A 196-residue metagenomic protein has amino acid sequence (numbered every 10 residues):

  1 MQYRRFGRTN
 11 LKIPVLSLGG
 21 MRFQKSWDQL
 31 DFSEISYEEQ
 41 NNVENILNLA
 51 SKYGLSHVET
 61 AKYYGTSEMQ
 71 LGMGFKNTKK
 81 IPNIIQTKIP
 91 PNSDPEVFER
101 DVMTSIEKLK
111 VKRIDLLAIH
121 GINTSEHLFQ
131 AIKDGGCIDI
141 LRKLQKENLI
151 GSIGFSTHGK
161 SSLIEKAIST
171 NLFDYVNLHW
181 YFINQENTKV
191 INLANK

Functional and structural regions predicted by a protein language model:
M1-N83: N-terminal binding-site loop/beta-alpha segment at the start of enzyme catalytic domains that lines or forms
Y3, I122-K196: Beta/alpha (TIM)-barrel catalytic core signal, keyed to glycine-rich beta->alpha loops juxtaposed to Asp/Glu that bind
Y3-R5, I13-S17, L55-H57, P82-Q86 (+4 more regions): Structural preference for beta-strand elements that scaffold enzyme active sites
G7-N10, G72-P82, M103-K112, K166-N171 (+1 more regions): Acidic (Asp/Glu)-rich catalytic clusters
R22-N41, T87-V97, S125-F129, S156: Active-site mouth loops of central-metabolism enzymes
F32-A50, D94-K110, H158-I168: Short, acidic/polar
E68-T87, C137-N148, K196: Alpha-helix-loop-beta-strand connector modules within alpha/beta enzyme cores
I106-F129: Active-site groove signature of glycoside hydrolases
